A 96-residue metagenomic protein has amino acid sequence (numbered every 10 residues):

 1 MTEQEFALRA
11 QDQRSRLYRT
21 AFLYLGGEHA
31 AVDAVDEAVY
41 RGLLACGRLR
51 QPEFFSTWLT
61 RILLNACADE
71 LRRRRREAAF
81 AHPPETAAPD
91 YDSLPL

Functional and structural regions predicted by a protein language model:
M1-R19, H29-V32, L43: A short, charge-rich alpha-helical start-of-domain segment used by transcription regulators
Q4, H29, E53-T57, L94: Conserved catalytic/ATP-binding subdomain
A7, E28, R73-E77: Conserved H-loop
F22, D36-L43, E53-R76: Σ70-family region 2.3-2.4 aromatic/basic alpha-helix that recognizes the −10 promoter and nucleates DNA melting
H29-V32, R61, N65, A88: Short linear motifs centered on Gly/Pro in flexible linkers and helix caps
R48-Q51: Short alpha-helix-to-loop micro-motif enriched in aromatics/charged/Gly
E70-D92: Short, basic/polar amphipathic helix motif occurring as a linker/hinge flanking DNA-binding modules in transcription
